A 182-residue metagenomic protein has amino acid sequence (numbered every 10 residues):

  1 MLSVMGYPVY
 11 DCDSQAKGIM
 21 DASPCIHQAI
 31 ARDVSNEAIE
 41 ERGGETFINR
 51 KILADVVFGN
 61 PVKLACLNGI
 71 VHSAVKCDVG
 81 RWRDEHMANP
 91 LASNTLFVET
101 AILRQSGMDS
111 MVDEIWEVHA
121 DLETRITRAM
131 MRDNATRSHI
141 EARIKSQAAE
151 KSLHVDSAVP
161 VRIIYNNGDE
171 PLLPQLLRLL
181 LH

Functional and structural regions predicted by a protein language model:
M1-Y10: A conserved segment at the C-terminal end of the G1
P8, S14, E114, P160-R162: Well-ordered beta-strand positions
D13, L67, F97: Residue-level signal for inorganic ion chemistry
S14-K17, A120-T124, K145-S146: Short, acidic/turn-prone active-site loops that include or flank metal/cofactor- and phosphate-binding residues
K17-S93: ATP-dependent small-molecule kinase phosphotransfer cores that center on conserved nucleotide phosphate-binding segments
N49, V75, R125, P171-L176: Hydrophobic alpha-helical packing elements
G80-M131: ATP-dependent NMP and nucleoside kinases share a basic, alpha-helical "lid"
Q105-M111, M131-H182: Small-molecule kinase domains that catalyze NTP-dependent phosphoryl transfer to phosphate-bearing small molecules
